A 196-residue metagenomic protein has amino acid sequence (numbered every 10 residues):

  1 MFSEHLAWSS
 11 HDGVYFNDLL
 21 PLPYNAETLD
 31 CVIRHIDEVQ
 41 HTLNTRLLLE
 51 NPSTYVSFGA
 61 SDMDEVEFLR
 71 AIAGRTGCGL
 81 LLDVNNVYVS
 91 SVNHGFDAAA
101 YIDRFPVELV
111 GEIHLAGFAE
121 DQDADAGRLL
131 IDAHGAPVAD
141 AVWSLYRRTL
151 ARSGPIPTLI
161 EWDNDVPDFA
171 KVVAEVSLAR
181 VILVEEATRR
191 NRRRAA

Functional and structural regions predicted by a protein language model:
M1-L80: Active-site acidic/histidine proton-transfer and metal-coordination neighborhood in alpha/beta enzyme cores
F2, L47, D83, I113 (+1 more regions): Conserved, mostly hydrophobic/aromatic
H5-A7, P52-T54, N85-V89, L115-E120 (+1 more regions): Active-site beta-loop-alpha junctions enriched in small/polar residues
L20-P23, L29, G95-S153: Gly/Pro-rich active-site loop or hairpin
V32-Q40, V66-A73, I102, W143-L150 (+1 more regions): Generic structural signal for well-ordered alpha-helices, preferentially at hydrophobic/aromatic core positions
F58-G74, S90-D103, A170-V172: Distinct, well-ordered alpha-helical segments
P157-D163: Conserved active-site loop/cleft motifs that coordinate metal ions or position small ligands
F169-R192: C-terminal helical cap(s) of enzyme catalytic domains, especially alpha/beta-barrels
